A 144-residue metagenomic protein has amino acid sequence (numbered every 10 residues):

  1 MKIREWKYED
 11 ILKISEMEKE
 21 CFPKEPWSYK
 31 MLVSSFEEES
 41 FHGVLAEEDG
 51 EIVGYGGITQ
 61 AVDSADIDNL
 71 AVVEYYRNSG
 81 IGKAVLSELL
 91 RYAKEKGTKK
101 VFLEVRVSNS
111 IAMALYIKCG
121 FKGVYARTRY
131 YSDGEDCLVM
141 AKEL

Functional and structural regions predicted by a protein language model:
M1-I3: Extreme N-terminal starter segment of soluble prokaryotic enzymes
E5-Y75, L86-E88, Y92, K96 (+2 more regions): Acetyl-CoA-dependent GNAT
I67, V101-V105: Conserved hydrophobic beta-strand within the GNAT/NAT acetyltransferase core sheet that lines the active-site cleft
V73, R77, E104-S108: Residue-level recognition of the GNAT/N-acetyltransferase active site
Y76-S79, K83, T128, D136-C137 (+1 more regions): Acyl-donor (CoA/ACP) binding surface of acyl/acetyltransferases
N78-R91, A114-K118: Conserved acetyl-CoA-binding loop-helix of GNAT-fold acetyltransferases
G82, L86, N109-A112, R129-G134: Short glycine/proline-centered loop/turn elements that form peptide/ligand docking sites
E104, I117, K122-L138: Conserved catalytic-core motifs of GNAT/GCN5-like acyltransferases
